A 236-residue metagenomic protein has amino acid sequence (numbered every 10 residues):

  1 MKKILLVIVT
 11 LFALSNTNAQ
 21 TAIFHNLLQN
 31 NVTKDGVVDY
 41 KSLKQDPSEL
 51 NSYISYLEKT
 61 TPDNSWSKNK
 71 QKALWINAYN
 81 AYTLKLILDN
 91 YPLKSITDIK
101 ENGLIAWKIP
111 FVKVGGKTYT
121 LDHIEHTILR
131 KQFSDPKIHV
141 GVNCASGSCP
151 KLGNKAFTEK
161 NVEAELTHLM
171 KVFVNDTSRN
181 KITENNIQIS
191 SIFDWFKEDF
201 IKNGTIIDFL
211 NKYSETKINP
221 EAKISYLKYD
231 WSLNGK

Functional and structural regions predicted by a protein language model:
I4-L14: Sec-dependent N-terminal signal peptides
S15-A19: Sec/Tat signal peptide C-region and signal peptidase I cleavage site
T21-K236: Interaction/scaffold regions that mediate signaling and macromolecular assembly across diverse proteins
